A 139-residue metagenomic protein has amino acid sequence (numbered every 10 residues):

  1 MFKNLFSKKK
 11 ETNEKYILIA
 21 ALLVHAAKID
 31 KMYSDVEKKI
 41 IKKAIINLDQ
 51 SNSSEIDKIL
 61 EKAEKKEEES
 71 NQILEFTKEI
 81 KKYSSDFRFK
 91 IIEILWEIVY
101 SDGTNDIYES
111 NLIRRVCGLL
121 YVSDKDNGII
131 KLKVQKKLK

Functional and structural regions predicted by a protein language model:
M1-K139: Small-residue-enriched hydrophobic alpha-helices in membranes
